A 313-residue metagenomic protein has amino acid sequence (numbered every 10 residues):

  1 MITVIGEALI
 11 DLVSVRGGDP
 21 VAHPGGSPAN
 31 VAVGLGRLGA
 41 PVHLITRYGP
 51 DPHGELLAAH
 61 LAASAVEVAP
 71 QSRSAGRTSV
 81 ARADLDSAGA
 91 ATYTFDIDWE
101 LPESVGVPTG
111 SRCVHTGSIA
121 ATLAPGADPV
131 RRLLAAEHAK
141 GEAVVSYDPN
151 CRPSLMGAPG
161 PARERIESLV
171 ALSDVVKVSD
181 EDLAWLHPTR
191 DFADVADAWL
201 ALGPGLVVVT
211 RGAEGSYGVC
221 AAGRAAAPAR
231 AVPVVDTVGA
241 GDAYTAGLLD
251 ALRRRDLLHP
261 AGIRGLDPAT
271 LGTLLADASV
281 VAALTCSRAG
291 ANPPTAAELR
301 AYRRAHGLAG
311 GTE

Functional and structural regions predicted by a protein language model:
M1-R16: Positively charged, low-complexity intrinsically disordered leader regions
A8, P149, A243: Active-site metal-binding loops of divalent metal-dependent hydrolases
L12, A40-L123, E142-V145, R303-T312: Conserved N-terminal subdomain of the carbohydrate kinase-like
G18-L35: Short catalytic helix/loop segments, enriched in acidic residues and glycine and frequently bearing histidine
A32-P41, A251-R253: Alpha-helix C-terminal capping segments
G106-V107, S168-L169, L200: Structural alpha-helical scaffold elements that stabilize or flank donor/cofactor-binding regions in carbohydrate
C113-D197, E214-G215: Conserved beta-alpha-beta core of the PfkB/ribokinase-like small-molecule kinase fold
P188-E313: Conserved phosphate-binding/catalytic region of the ribokinase-like
